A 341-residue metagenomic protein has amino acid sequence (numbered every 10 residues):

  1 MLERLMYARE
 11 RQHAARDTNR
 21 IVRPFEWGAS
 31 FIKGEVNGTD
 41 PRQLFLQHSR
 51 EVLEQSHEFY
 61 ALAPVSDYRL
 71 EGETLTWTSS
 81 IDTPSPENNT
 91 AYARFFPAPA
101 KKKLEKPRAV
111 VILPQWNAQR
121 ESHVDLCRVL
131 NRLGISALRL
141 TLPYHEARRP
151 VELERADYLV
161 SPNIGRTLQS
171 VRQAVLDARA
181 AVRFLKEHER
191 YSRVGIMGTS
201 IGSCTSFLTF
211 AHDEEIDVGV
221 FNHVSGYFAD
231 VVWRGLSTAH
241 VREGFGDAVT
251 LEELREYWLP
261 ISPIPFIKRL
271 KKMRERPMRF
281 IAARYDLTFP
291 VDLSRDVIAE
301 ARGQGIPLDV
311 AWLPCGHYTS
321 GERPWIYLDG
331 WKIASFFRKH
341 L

Functional and structural regions predicted by a protein language model:
M1-S80: N-terminal targeting or regulatory segments adjacent to alpha/beta-hydrolase or S9 domains
P86-T90, A98-A109, R132, M273-E275: Proline/glycine-enriched tight loop/beta-turn segments at coil->beta junctions that connect or precede beta-strands
I112-Q173: Cap/lid segment of the alpha/beta-hydrolase catalytic domain
S170, S200-S203: Active-site loop->helix "elbow" adjoining a glycine-rich segment at hydrolase catalytic centers
H188-S200: Alpha/beta-hydrolase fold nucleophile elbow
T205-E252: Hydrolase active-site cap/lid region
R234-L293, A299: The feature captures the conserved acid-bearing segment of alpha/beta-hydrolase catalytic domains
R295-L341: C-terminal catalytic histidine-bearing segment of alpha/beta-hydrolase fold enzymes
